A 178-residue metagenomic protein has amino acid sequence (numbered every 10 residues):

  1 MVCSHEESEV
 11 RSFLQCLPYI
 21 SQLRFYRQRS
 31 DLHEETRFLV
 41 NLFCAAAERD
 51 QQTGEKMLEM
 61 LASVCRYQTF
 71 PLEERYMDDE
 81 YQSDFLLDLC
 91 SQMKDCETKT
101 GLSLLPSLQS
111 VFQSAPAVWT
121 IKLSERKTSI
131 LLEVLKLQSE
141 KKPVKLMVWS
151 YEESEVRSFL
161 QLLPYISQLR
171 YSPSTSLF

Functional and structural regions predicted by a protein language model:
M1-F178: Cross-kingdom leucine-rich repeat
